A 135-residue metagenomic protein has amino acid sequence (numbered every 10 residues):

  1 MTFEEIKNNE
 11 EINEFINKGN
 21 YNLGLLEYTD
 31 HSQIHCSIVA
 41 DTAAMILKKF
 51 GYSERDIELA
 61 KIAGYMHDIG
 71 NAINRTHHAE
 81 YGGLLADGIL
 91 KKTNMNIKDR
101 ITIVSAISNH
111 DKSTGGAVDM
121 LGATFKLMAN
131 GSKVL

Functional and structural regions predicted by a protein language model:
M1-H78: Acidic/His-rich, divalent-metal-binding segments that scaffold phosphate/diphosphate chemistry
F50-L135: Divalent metal-dependent catalytic cores for phosphoryl transfer on phosphate-bearing substrates
